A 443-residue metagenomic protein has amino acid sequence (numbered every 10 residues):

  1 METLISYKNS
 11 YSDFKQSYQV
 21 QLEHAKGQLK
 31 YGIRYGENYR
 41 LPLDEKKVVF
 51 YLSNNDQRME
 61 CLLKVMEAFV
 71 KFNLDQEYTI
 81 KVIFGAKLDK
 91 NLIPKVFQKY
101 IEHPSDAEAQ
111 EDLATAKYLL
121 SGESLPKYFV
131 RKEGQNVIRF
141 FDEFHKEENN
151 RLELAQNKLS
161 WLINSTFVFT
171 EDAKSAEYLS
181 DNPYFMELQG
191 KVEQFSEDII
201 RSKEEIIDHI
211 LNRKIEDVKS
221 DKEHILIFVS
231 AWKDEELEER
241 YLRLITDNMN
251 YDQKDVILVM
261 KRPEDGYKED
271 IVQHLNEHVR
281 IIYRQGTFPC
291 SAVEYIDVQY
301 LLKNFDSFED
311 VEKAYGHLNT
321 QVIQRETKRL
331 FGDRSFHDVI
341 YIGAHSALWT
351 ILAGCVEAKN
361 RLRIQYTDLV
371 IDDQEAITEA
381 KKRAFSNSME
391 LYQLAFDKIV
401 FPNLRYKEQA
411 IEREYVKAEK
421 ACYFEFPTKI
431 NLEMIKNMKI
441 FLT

Functional and structural regions predicted by a protein language model:
M1-K47, F195-H224, E235, E312-E326 (+1 more regions): Non-catalytic membrane-proximal stalk/linker segments that position and tether the catalytic domains
L43-D44, F140-L154, I296-A314, I364-R383: Acceptor-binding helix/loop patch of EC 2.4 sugar-transfer enzymes, predominantly nucleotide-sugar-dependent
F50-L63, S230-R243: A short, glycine/small-residue-rich beta-strand->loop->alpha-helix junction that serves as a flexible
D75-Q98, K254-V311, Y406: N-terminal strand-loop element at the rim of the active site of nucleotide-sugar-dependent glycosyltransferases
S121-L125, I323, Y341-A347: Short His-centered aromatic/hydrophobic patch
K132-N149, D338, A353-D372, V400: Active-site proximal beta-strand in glycosyltransferases
R151-F167, E326-F331, E379-I399: Membrane-proximal helix-turn-helix segments that form the acceptor-binding/catalytic region of lipid-linked
V168-M186, L394-K420: A short, active-site helix/loop in glycosyltransferases that binds the activated sugar's phosphate group
